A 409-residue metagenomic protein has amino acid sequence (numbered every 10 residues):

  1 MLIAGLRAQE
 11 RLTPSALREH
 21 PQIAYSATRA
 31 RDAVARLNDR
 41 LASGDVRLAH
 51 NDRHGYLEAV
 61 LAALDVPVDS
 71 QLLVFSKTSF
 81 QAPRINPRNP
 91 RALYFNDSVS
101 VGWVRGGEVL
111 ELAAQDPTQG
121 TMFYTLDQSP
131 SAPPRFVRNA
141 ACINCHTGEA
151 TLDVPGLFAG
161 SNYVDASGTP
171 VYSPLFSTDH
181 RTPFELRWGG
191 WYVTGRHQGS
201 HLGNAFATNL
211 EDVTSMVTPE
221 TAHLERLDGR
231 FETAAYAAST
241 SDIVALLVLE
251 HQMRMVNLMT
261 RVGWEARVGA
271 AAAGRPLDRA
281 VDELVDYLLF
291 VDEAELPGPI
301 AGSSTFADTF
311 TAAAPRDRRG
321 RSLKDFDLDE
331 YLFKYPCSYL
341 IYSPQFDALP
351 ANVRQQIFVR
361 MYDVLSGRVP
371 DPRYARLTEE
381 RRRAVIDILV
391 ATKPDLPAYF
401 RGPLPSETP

Functional and structural regions predicted by a protein language model:
M1-L2: Sec-dependent N-terminal signal peptides
G5-A8: Sec/Tat signal peptide C-region and signal peptidase I cleavage site
E10, N96, G102-L289, L332-P409: Sequence context surrounding c-type heme c attachment/ligation sites in exported
E10-R18, T311-R318: Short, mixed-charge, low-aromatic patches
L12-G106: N-terminal alpha-helical interaction blocks
L37, L41, L57-V60, L284 (+6 more regions): Generic structural signal of hydrophobic/aromatic residues within well-ordered alpha-helices of folded domains
R47, L328-F333: A short, ordered amphipathic alpha-helix with a cationic face
T260-L323, D329: Mid-to-C-terminal functional-domain signal that highlights helix-capping/loop sites within ligand-binding modules
